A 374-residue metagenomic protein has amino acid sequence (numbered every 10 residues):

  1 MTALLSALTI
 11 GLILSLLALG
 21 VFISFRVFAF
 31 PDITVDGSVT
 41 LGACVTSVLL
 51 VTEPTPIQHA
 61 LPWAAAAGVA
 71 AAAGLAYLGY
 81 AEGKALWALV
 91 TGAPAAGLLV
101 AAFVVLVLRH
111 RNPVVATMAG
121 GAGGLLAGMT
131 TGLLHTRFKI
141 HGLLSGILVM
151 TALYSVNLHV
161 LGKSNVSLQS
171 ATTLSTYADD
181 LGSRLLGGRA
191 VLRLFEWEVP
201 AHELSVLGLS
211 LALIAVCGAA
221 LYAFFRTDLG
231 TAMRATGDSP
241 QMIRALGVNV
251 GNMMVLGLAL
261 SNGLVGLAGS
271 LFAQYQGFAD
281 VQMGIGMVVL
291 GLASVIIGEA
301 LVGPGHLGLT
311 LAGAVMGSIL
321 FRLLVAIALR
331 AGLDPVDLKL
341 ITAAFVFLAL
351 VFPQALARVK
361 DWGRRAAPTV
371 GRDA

Functional and structural regions predicted by a protein language model:
M1-A18, F22-P31, V45, V51-W63 (+7 more regions): Membrane-interfacial amphipathic/re-entrant helices at transmembrane-helix boundaries
F25-P31, Y77-V90, L126-G188, G277-V281 (+1 more regions): Short loop segments and helix-boundary regions at transmembrane helix junctions of multi-pass inner-membrane proteins
Q58-T151, A215, M316-G317, F321: Alpha-helical transmembrane segments within multi-pass membrane transporters and channels
A64-A66, G142-L144, A171-T172, V206-S210 (+4 more regions): Loop-to-transmembrane alpha-helix initiation sites
A70-Y80, L89-V104, N165, D238-N252 (+4 more regions): Cytosolic-side transmembrane-helix boundaries in multi-pass membrane proteins
N112, M118, A127, H202-D280 (+1 more regions): Helix-loop-helix "hairpin" substructures at the membrane interface of multi-pass membrane proteins
G142, G146-R226, V281, D337 (+1 more regions): Transmembrane helix-bundle core of multi-pass membrane transporters and related energy-transducing complexes
A259-L340: Transmembrane alpha-helical segments in multi-pass inner-membrane proteins
